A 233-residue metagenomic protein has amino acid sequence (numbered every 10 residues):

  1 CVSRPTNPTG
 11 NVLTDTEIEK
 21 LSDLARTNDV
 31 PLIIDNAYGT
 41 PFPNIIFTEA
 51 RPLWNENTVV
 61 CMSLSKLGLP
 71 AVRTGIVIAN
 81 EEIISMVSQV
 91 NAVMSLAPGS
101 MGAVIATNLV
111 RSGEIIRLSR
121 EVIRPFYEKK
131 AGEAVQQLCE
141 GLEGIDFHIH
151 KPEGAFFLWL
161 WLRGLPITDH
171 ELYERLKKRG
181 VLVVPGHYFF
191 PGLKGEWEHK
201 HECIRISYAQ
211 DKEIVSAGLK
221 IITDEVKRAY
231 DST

Functional and structural regions predicted by a protein language model:
C1-T233: PLP-dependent class I/II
